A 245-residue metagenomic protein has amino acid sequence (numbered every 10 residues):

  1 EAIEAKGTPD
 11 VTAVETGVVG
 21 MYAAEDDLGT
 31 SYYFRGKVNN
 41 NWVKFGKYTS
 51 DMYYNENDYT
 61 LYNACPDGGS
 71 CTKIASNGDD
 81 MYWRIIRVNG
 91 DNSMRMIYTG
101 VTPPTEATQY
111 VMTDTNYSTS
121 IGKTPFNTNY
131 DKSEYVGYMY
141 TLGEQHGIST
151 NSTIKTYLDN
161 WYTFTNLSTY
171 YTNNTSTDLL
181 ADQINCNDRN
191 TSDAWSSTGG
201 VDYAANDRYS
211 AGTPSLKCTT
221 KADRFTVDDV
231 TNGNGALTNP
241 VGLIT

Functional and structural regions predicted by a protein language model:
E1-T245: Long, domain-scale functional regions
